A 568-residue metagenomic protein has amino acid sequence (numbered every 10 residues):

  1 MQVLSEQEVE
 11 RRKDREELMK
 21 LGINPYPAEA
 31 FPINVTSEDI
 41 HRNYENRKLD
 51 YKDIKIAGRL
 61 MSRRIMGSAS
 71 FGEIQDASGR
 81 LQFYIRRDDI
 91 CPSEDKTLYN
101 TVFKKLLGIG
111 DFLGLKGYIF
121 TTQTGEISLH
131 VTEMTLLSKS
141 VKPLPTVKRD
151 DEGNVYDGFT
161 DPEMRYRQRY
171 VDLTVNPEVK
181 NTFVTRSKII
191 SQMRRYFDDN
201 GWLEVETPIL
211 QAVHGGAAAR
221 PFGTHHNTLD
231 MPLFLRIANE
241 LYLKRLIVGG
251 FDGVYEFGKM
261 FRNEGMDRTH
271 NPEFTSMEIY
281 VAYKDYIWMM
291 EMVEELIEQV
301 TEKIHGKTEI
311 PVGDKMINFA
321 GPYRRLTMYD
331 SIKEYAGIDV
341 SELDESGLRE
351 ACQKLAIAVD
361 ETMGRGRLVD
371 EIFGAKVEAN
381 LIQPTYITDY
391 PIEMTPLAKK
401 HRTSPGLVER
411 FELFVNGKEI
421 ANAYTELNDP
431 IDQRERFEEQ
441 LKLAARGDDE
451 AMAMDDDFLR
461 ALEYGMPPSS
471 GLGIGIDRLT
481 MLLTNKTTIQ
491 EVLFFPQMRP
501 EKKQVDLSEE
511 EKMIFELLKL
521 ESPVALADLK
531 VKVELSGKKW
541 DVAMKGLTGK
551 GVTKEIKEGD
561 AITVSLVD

Functional and structural regions predicted by a protein language model:
M1-V505: Class II aminoacyl-tRNA synthetase catalytic cores and aaRS-like
K116, N200, E521, K550-G551: Alpha-helix C-caps/helix-loop-beta hinges
Q504-E511, A525, E555-D568: Short, cationic-aromatic polyanion-contact patches
E511-L518: Hydrophobic residues on short alpha-helical segments
P523-V533: Short acidic, hydrophobic short linear motifs in intrinsically disordered regions
L535-G549: Short amphipathic alpha-helical interaction segments
